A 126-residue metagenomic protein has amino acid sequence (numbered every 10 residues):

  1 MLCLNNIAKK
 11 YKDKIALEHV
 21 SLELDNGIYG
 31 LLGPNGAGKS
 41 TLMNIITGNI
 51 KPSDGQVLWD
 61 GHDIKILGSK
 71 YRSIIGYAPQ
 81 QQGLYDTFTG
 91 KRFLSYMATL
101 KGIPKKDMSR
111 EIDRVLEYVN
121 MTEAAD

Functional and structural regions predicted by a protein language model:
D13-I15, S69: Short coil-to-beta microelement around the adenine-binding A-loop and adjacent beta1/P-loop entry of ABC ATPase
Y29-G30: Short beta-strand immediately N-terminal to the Walker A/P-loop
P34-G38: Walker A (P-loop) phosphate-binding loop of ABC-type ATPase nucleotide-binding domains
T47: Helix-to-loop junction immediately C-terminal to a conserved catalytic motif
G55-I66, K70-Y71: Conserved ABC transporter NBD signature motif
S95, T99, K106-A124: Conserved ABC ATPase "signature" region
